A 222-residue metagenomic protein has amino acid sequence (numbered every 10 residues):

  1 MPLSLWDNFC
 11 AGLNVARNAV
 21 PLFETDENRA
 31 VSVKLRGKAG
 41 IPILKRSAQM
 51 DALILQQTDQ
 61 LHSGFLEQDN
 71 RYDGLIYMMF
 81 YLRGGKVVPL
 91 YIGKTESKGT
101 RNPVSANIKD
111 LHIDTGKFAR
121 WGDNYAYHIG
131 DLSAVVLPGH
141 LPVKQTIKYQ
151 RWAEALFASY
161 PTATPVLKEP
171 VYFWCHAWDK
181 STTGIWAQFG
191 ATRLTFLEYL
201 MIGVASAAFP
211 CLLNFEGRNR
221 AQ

Functional and structural regions predicted by a protein language model:
M1-L90, T95-Q222: Boundary/linker segments flanking structured domains
